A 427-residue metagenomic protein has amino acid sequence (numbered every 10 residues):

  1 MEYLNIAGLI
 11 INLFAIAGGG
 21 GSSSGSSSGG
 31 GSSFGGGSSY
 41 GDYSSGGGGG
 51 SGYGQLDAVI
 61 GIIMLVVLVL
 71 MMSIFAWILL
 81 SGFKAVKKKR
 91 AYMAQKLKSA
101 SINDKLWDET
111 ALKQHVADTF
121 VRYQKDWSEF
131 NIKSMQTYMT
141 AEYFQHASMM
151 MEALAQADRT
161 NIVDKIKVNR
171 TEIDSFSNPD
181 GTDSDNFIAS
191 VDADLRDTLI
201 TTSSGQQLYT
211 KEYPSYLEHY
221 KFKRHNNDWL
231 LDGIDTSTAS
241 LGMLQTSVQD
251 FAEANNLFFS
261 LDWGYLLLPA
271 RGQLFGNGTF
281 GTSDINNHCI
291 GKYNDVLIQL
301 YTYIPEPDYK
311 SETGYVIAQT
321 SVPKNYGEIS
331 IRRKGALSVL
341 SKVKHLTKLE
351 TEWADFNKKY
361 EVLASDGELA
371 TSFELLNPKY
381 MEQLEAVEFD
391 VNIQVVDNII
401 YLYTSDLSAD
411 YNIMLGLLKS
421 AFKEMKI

Functional and structural regions predicted by a protein language model:
E2-G52: Intrinsically disordered, low-complexity segments
G35-D118, T201, D235: Juxtamembrane and targeting peptides
Q95-I166, E172, T246: Core segments of small alpha/beta cavity-forming domains
A153-N186, V191-D197, I400-S408, I413: Membrane-proximal, non-transmembrane interaction modules that couple membrane proteins to downstream assemblies
I166, T182-I188, Y213-L217, T282-N286 (+1 more regions): A general secondary-structure signal for short beta-strands and their flanking turns/coil in non-transmembrane regions
T171-F176, L217-F222, T302: Hydrophobic/aromatic beta-strand elements that line small-molecule binding cavities or substrate pockets in beta-rich
N178-D180, N226, D232-I427: Charged, low-complexity intrinsically disordered regions
D180-L241: Exposed beta-sheet edge and beta->alpha loop/turn motif
